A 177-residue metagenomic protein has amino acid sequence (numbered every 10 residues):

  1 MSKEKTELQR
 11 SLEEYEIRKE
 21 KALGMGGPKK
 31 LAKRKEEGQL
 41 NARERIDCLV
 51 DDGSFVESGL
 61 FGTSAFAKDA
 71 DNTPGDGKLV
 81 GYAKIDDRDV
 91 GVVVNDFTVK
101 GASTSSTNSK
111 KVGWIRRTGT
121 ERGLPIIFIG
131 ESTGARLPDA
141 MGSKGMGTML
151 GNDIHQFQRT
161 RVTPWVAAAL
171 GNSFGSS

Functional and structural regions predicted by a protein language model:
M1-A167, N172-S176: Terminal-region recognition feature
